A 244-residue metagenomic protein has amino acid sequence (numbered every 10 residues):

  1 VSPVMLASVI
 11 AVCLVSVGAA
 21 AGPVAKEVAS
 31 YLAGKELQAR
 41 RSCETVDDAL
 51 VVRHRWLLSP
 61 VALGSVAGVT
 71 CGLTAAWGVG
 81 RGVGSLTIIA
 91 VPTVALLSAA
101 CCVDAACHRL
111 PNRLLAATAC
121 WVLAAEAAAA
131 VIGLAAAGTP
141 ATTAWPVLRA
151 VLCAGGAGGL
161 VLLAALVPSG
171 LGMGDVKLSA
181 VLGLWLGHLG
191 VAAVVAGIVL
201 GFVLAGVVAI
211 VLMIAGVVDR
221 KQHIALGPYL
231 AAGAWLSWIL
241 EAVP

Functional and structural regions predicted by a protein language model:
V1-P244: A membrane-topology feature that recognizes alpha-helical transmembrane segments and their immediate juxtamembrane
